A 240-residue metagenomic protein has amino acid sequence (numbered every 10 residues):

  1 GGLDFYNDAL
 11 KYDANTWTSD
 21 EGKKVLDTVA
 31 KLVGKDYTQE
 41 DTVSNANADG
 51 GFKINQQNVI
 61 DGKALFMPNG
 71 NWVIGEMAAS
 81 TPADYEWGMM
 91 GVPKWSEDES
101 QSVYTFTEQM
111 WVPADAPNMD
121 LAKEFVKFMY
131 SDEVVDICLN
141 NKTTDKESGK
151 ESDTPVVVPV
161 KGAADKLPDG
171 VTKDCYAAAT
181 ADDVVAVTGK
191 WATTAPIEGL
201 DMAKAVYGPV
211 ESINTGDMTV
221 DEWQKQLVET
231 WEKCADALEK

Functional and structural regions predicted by a protein language model:
G1-K11, Y104-V112, T188, D201-E211: Periplasmic solute-binding protein
Y12-N47, V92: Glycine-centered hinge/linker elements that transmit conformational signals in sensory and ligand-binding systems
L26-G34, Q56, I60-D61, A122-Y130 (+5 more regions): Non-transmembrane alpha-helical segments in soluble domains of secreted/periplasmic/extracellular proteins
T42-I60: Short helix-initiation/N-cap motifs at beta->coil->alpha
N55, I60-N69, Y85: Alpha-to-beta junction loops
N69-I74, E108: Beta->alpha turn/N-cap motifs
A79-K146, K150: Extracytoplasmic/periplasmic substrate-recognition and gating elements
K173-K233: C-terminal capping/gating helix-and-loop segments adjacent to ligand/active sites or protein-protein/ligand interfaces
